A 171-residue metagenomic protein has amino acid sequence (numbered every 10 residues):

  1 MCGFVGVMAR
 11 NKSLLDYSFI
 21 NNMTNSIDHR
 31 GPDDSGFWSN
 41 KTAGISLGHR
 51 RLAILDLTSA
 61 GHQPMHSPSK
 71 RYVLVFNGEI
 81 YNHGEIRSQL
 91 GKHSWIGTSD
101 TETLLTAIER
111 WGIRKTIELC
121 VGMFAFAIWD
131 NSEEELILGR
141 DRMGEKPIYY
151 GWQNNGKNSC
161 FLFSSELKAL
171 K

Functional and structural regions predicted by a protein language model:
M1-K171: Cysteine-centered catalytic environments shared across enzyme families
